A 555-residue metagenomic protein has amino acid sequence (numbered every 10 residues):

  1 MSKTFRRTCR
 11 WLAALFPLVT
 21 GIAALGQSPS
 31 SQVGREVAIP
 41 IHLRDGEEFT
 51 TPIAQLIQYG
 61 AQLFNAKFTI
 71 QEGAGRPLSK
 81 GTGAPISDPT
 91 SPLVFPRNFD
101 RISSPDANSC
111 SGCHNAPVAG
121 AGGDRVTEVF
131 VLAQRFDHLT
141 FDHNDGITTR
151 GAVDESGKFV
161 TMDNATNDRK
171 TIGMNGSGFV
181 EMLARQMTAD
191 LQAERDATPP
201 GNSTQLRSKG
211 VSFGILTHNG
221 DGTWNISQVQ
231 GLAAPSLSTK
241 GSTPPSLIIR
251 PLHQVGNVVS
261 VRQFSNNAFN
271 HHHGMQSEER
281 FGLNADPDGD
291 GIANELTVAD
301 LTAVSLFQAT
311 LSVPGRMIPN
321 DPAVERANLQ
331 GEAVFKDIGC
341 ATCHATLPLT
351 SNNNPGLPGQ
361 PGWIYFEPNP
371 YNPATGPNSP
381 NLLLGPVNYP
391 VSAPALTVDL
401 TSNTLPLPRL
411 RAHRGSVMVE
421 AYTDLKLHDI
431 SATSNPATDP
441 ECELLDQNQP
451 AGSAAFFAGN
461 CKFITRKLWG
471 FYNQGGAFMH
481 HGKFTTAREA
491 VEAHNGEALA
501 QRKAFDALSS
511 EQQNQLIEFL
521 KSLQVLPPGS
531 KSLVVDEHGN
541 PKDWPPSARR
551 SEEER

Functional and structural regions predicted by a protein language model:
K3-T8, A23-R555: Periplasmic c-type cytochrome electron-transfer domains
W11-A23: Bacterial N-terminal signal peptides
